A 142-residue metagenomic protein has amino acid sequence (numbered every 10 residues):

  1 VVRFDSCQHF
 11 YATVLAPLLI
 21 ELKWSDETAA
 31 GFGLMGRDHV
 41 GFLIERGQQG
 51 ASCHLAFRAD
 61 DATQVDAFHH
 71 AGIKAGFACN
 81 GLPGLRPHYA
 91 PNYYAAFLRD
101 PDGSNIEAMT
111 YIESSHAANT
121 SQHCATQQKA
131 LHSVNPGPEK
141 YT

Functional and structural regions predicted by a protein language model:
V1-H39: Core segments of cupin and vicinal oxygen chelate
V1-Q8, L55, I112-H132, K140-Y141: N-terminal beta-strand motif that seeds the catalytic metal site of vicinal oxygen chelate
V2-D5, A56-D102: Vicinal oxygen chelate
L18-E21, C53, T63, A75 (+2 more regions): Long, contiguous binding/interaction regions
F32-R37, R46, L98-P101: Active-site beta-strand termini and strand-to-loop segments that position acidic
V40-E45, F97, I106-T110: Conserved beta-strand in the GNAT
G47-Q48, C53-A59: Helix-adjacent hinge/juxtasegments
